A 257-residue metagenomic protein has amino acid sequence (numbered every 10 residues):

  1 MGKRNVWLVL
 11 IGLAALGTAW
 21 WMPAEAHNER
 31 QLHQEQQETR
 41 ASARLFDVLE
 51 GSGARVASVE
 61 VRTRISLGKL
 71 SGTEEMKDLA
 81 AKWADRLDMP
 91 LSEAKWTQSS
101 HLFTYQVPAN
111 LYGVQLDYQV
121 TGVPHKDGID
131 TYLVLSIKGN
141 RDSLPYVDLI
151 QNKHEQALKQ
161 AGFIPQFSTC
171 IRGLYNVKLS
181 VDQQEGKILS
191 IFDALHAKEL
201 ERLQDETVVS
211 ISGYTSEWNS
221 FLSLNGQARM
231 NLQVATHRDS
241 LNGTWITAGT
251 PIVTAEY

Functional and structural regions predicted by a protein language model:
M1-A109: N-terminal leader/presequence regions that precede the main folded/catalytic core
R55-S66, I129-I137, W245-P251: Short, hydrophobic/proline-enriched secondary-structure or compact coil segments at domain edges
L67, G139-R141, Y175-V177, R238 (+1 more regions): Beta-strand elements of well-folded, non-transmembrane domains
L70-K95, P145-L149, K159, L179-L203 (+1 more regions): Extended intrinsically disordered, low-complexity coil regions enriched in Ser, Thr, Gly, Ala and often Pro
A81-S180: Extracytoplasmic beta-rich ectodomain segments of secreted or membrane-anchored proteins
S99-H101, T207, N242: Short acidic/glycine-enriched loop/turn segments that link adjacent beta-strands
L174-A228: Intrinsically disordered, low-complexity segments enriched in Gly and acidic/Ser/Thr residues that form flexible
W218-Y257: A cross-kingdom marker for long, charged
